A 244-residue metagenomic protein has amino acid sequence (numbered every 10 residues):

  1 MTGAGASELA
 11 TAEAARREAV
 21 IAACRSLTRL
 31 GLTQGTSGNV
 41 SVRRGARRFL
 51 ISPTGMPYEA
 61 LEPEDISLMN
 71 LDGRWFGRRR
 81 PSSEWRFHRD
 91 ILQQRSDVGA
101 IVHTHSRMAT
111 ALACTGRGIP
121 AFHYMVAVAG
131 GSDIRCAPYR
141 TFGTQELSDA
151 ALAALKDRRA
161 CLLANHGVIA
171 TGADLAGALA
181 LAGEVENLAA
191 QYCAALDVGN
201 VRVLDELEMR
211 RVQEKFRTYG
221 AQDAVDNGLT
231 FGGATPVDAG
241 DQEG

Functional and structural regions predicted by a protein language model:
M1-G244: Glycine-rich flexible loops
